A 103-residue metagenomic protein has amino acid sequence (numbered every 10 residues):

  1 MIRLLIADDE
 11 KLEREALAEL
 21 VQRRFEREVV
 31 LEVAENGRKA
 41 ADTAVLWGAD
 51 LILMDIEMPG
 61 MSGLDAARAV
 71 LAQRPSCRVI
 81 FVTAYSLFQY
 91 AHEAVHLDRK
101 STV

Functional and structural regions predicted by a protein language model:
I2, Q22-R27, R99, V103: Inter-domain helical "communication" segments and dimerization helices that couple sensory or membrane-embedded modules
I2-E13, L17, V33, I52: Conserved acidic segment of CheY-like receiver
R3, V30, R78: Residues at the starts of beta-strands that form the adenosine-phosphate
L12-E26, D42: Amphipathic alpha1 helix at the N-terminus of the CheY-like receiver
L31-R38: Conserved Asp/Asn-Gly motif in the active-site loop of CheY-like receiver
A41-V103: CheY-like receiver
